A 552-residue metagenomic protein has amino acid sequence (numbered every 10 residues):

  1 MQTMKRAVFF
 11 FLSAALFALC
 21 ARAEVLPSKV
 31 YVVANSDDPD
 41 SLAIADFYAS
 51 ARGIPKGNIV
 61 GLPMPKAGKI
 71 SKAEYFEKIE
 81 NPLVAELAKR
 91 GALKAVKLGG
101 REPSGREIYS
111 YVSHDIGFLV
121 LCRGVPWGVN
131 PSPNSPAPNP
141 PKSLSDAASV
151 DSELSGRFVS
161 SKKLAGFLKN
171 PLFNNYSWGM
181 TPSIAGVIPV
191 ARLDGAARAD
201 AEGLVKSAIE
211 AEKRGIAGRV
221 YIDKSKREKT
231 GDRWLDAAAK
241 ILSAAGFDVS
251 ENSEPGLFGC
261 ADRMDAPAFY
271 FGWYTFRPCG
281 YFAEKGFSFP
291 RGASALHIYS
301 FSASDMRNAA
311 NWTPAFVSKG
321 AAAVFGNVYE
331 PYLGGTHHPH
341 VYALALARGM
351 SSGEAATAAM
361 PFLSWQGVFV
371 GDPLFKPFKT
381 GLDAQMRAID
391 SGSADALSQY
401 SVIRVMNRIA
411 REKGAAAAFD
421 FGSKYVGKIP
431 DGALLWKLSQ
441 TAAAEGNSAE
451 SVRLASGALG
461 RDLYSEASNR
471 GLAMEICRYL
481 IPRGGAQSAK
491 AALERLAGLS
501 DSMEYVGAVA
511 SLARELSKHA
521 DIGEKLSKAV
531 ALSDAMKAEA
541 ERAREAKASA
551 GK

Functional and structural regions predicted by a protein language model:
F9-A18: Bacterial N-terminal signal peptides
L19-A23: Sec/Tat signal peptide C-region and signal peptidase I cleavage site
E24-G432, A444-A449: Cysteine-dependent hydrolase recognition
D395-I403, K428-W436, S465-M474, A486-S488 (+2 more regions): Generic helix N-cap/helix-start motif at coil->alpha-helix transitions
I409, A442, L480, A513-S517: Residue at a conserved register position within TPR or TPR-like alpha-solenoid repeats
A416-V426, E450-G460, A486-L499, I522-D534: Alpha-helical repeat scaffolds
M503, S511-K552: Terminal, low-structured helical/coil segments at or just beyond the last alpha-helical repeat
